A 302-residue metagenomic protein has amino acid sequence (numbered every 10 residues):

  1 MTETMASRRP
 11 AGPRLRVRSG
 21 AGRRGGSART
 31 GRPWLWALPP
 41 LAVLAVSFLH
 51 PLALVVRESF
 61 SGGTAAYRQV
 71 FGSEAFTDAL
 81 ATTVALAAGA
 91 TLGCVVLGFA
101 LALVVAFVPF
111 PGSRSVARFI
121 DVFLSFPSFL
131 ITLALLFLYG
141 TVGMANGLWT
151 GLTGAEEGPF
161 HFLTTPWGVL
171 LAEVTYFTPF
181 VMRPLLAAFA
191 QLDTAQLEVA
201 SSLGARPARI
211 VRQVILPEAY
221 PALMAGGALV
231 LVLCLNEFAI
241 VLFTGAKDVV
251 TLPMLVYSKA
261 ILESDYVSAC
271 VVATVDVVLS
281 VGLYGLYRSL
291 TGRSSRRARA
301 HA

Functional and structural regions predicted by a protein language model:
E3-R9, P13-R16, W34-W36, H50 (+4 more regions): C-terminal transmembrane helix and the adjacent membrane-cytosol boundary/short C-terminal tail of inner/organellar
R23-G25, T64, T77, T132-V174 (+2 more regions): Membrane-interfacial helix termini and adjacent extracytoplasmic/periplasmic loops of multi-pass transporters
G25-G31, A81, A85, P111-R114 (+2 more regions): Amphipathic cytosolic juxtamembrane alpha-helices at the membrane-cytosol interface of multi-pass membrane transporters
G26, G31, V55-L92, S113 (+2 more regions): Periplasmic/extracellular loop-to-transmembrane helix junction in inner-membrane transport proteins
S27-R32, T64-F76, L235, V241-R288 (+1 more regions): Interhelical loop and adjacent transmembrane-helix boundary motif in polytopic membrane transport permeases
A37-V46, L92, F126, T175 (+3 more regions): Transmembrane alpha-helices
L49-V55, V181, A222-Y257: Non-cytoplasmic
G89-D121, L133, Q196, G285-G292: Transmembrane-helix boundary motif in ABC transporter permease subunits
